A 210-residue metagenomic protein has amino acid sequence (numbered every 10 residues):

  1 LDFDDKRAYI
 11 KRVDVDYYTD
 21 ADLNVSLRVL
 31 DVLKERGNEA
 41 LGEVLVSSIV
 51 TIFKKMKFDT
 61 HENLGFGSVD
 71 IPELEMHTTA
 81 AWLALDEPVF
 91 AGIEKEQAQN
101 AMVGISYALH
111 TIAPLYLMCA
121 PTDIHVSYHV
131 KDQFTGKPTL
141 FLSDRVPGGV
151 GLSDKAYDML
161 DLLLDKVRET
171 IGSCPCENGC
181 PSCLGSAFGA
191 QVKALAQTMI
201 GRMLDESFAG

Functional and structural regions predicted by a protein language model:
L1-C174, F188-M203: Extended Lys/Arg-rich polyanion-binding regions
C176-S186: Local cysteine-cluster metal-coordination motifs and their immediate loop/turn environment, predominantly Fe-S cluster
M203-G210: Acidic, low-complexity intrinsically disordered tails
